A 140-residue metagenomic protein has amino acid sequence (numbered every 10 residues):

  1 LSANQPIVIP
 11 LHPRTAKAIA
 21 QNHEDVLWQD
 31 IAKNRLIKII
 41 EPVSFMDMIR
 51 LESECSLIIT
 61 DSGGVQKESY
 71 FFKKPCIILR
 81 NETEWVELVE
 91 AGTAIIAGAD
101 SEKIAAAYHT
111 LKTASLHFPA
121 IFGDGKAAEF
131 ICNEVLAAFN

Functional and structural regions predicted by a protein language model:
L1-P10, T15-N140: Nucleotide-activated sugar donor-binding and catalytic core shared by glycosyltransferases and related lipid-linked
